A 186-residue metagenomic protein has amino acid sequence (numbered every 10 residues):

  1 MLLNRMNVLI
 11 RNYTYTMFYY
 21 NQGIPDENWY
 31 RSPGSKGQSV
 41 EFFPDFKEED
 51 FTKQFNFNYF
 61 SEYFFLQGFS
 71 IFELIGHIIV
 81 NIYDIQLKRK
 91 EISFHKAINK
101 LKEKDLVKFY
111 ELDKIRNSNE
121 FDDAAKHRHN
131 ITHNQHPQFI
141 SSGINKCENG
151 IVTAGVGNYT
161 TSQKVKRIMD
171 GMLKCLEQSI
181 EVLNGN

Functional and structural regions predicted by a protein language model:
M1-F18, S39-S61, H77-N186: Acidic, Ser/Thr/Gly/Pro-rich intrinsically disordered interaction regions
G23, E27-D45: Flexible coil/linker segments and helix-coil junctions enriched in charged and small residues
I71: Short, positively charged
